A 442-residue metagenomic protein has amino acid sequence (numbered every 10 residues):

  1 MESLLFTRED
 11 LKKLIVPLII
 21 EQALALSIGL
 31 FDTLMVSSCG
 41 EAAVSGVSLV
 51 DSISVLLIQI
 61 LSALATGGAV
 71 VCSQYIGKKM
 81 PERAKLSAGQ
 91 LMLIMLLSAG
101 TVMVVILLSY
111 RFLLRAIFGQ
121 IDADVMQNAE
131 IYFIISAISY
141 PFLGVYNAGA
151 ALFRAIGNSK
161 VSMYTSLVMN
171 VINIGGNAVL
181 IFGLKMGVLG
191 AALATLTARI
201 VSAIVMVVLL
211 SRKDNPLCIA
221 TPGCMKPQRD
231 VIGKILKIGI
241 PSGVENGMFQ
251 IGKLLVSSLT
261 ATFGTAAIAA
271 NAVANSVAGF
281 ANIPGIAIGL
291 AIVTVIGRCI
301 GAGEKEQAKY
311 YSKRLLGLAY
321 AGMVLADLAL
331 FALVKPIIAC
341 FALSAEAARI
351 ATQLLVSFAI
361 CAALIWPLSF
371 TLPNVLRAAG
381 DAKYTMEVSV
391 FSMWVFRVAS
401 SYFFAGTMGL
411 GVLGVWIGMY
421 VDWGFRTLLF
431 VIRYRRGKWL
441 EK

Functional and structural regions predicted by a protein language model:
M1-L18, C72-S139, G183-I240, I296-A362 (+1 more regions): Short alpha-helical transmembrane segments in multi-pass integral membrane proteins
S3-L34, S38-C39, V55-G67, V71 (+5 more regions): N-terminal transmembrane alpha-helices
K13-D32, I135, M169, A198-S202 (+3 more regions): Transmembrane helical elements of multi-pass membrane transporters/channels
S27-S45, L114-A123, V179-M186, G247-F280 (+4 more regions): Helix-terminus/linker motif at the lipid-water interface of multi-pass membrane proteins
V36-V55, S87, A123-N128, V188-L189 (+6 more regions): Interfacial/gating helices of multi-pass transporter permease domains
V44-V104, L143-S162, S257, I268-V334 (+1 more regions): Small-residue-rich hydrophobic transmembrane alpha-helices
L56-Q59, N173-N177, A203-V207, F280-I283 (+3 more regions): Hydrophobic transmembrane alpha-helices of multi-pass small-molecule transporters
A65, I135-R154, S162-N170, A191-M206 (+5 more regions): Short runs within selected transmembrane alpha-helices of multi-pass transporters and secretion channels
